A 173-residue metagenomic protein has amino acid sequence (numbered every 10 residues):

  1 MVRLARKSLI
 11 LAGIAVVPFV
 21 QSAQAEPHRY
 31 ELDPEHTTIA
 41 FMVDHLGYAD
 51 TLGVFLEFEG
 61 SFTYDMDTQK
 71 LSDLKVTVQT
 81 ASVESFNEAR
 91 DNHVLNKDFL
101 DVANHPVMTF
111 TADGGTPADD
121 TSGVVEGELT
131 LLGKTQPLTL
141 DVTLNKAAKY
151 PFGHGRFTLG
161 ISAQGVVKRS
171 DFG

Functional and structural regions predicted by a protein language model:
M1-I10: Bacterial N-terminal signal peptides that target proteins for export
A15-Q24: C-terminal segment of classical bacterial N-terminal signal peptides
A23-G173: Low-complexity, acidic/polar, glycine-enriched regions of mature
